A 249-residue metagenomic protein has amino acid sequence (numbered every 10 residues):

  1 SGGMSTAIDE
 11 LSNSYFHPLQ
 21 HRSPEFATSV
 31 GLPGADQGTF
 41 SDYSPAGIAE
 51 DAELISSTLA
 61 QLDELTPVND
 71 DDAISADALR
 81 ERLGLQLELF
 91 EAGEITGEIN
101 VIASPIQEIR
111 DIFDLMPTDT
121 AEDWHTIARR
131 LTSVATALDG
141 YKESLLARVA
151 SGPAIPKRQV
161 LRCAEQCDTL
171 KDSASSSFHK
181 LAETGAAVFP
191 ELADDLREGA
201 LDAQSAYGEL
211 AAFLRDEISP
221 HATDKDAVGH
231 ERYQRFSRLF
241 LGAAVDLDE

Functional and structural regions predicted by a protein language model:
G2-E249: N-terminal maturation segment of proteins
